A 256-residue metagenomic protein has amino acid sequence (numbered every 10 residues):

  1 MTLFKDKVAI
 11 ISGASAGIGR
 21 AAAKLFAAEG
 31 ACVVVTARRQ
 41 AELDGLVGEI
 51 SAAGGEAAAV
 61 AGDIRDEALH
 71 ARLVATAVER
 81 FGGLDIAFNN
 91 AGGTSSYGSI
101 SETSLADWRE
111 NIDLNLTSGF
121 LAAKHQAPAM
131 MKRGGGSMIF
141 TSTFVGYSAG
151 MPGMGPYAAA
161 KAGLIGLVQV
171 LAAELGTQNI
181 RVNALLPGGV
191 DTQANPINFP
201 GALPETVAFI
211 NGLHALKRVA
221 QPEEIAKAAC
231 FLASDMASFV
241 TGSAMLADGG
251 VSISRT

Functional and structural regions predicted by a protein language model:
V8, S15-G17: Conserved glycine-rich cofactor-binding loop
T94-Y97, C230, T241-T256: Short C-terminal tail/terminal secondary-structure segment of NAD(P)H-dependent dehydrogenase/reductase domains
G98-I100, D107-I112, I210: Substrate-binding pocket helix/loop in short-chain dehydrogenase/reductase
A123, A160, V168: Active-site helix of classical SDR
P128, Y147, A173-T177, S238: Alpha-helical segment proximal to the catalytic Tyr-Lys
T177, A184, E205-V240, A247-G249: C-terminal helical subdomain
T177, G188-L213, S254-T256: A glycine/serine/threonine-rich, flexible loop-to-helix segment that serves as the NAD(P) cofactor-binding "lid"
